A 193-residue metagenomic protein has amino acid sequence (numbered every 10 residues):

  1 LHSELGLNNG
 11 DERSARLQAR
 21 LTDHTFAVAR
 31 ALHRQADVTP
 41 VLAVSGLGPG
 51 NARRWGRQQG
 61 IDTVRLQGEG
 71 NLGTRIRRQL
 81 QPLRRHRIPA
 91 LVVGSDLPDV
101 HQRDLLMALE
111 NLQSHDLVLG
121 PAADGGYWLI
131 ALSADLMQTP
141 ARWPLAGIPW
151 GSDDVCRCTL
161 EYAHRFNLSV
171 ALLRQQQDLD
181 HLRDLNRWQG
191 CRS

Functional and structural regions predicted by a protein language model:
L1-R16: Glycine-rich N-terminal loop/short-helix segment of MobA-like nucleotidyltransferase
Q18-A36: A short, N-terminal amphipathic alpha-helix
D37-L47: Short beta-strand/loop segment that forms part of the nucleotide-sugar
R53-P89, P149: Short phosphate-binding loop-to-helix
V93-G94: Active-site acidic Asp-centered loop
V100-G125: Conserved donor-nucleotide/metal-binding helix-loop-beta segment in metal-dependent transferases, i.e., the alpha-helix
M137-Y162: Short, glycine-/small-residue-rich phosphate/pyrophosphate-handling segment
V155-S193: Conserved alpha/beta core of the MobA/IspD/sugar-nucleotide pyrophosphorylase nucleotidyltransferase superfamily
